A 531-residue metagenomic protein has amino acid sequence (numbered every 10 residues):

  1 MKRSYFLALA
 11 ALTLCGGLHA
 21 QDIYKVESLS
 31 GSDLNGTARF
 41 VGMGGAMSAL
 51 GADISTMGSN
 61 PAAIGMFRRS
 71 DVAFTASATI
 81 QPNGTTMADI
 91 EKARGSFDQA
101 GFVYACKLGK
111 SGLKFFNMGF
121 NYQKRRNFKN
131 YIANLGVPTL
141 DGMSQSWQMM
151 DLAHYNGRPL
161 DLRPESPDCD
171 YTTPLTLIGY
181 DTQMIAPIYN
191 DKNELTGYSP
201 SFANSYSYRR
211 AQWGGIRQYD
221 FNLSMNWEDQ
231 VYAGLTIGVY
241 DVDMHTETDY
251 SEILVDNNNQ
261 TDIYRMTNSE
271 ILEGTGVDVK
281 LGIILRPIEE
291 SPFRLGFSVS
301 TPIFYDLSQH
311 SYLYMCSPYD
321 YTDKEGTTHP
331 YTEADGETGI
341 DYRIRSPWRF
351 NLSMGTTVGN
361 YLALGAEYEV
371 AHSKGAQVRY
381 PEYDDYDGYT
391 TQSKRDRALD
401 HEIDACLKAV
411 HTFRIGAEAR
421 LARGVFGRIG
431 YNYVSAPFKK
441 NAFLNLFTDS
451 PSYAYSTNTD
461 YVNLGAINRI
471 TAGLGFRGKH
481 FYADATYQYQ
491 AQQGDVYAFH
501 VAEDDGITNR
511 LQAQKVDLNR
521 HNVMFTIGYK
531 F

Functional and structural regions predicted by a protein language model:
M1-Y24, I527, F531: Bacterial Sec-dependent N-terminal signal peptides
Q21-N35, F40-V41, V103-F531: Outer-membrane beta-barrel porins/channels
D22-M47, I64-P82: Transmembrane beta-strand segments of Gram-negative outer membrane beta-barrel proteins
V41-S55, T86-D89, Y206-Q212: Asp/Glu-centered strand-loop micro-motifs enriched in Gly/Pro and often flanked by an aromatic residue
M57-A63: N-terminal periplasmic accessory domains that precede and gate Gram-negative outer-membrane beta-barrel machines
M66, I80-T85, N127-N130, M244: Short active-site-adjacent helix-start/loop capping segments
T79, I90-E91, I467-R469: Strand-loop-strand
T85-A100: Aromatic/His-enriched, Gly/Pro-containing loop or helix-boundary segments that lie immediately adjacent to catalytic
